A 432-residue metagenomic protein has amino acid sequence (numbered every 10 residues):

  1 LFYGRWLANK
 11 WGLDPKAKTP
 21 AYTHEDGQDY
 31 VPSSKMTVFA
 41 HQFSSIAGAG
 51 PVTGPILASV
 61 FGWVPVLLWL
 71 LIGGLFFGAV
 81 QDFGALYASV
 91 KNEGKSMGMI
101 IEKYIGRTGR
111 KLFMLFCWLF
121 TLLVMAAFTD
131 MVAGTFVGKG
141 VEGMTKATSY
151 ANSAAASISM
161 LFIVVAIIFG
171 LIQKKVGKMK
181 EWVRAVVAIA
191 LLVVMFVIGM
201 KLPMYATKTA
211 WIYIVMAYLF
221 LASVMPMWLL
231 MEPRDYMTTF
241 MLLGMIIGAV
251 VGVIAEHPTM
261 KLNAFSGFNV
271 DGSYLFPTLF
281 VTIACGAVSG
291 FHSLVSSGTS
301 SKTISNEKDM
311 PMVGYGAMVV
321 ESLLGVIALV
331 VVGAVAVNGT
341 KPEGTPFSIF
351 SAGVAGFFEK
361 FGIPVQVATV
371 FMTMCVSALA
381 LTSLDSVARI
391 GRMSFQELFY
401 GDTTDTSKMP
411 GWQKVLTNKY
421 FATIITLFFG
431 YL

Functional and structural regions predicted by a protein language model:
L1, A58-A88, G98, A154-F162 (+2 more regions): Extracellular loop-to-transmembrane helix junctions
L1-P20, Q42, I72-G98, K174 (+2 more regions): Juxtamembrane transmembrane-helix boundary signature
F2-V52, T239: Membrane-interface "cap" regions at the ends of multi-pass membrane proteins
S34-G50, K208-M225, M237, G248-P258 (+5 more regions): Hydrophobic, membrane-embedded alpha-helices of multi-pass small-molecule transporters
A49-I56, G73-L75, Q81, A85 (+4 more regions): Membrane-helix boundary/coupling elements in multi-pass transport proteins
R107-L122, G316-S322, Q366-A368, E397-L432: Loop-to-transmembrane helix boundary motifs in multi-pass membrane proteins
G170-K175, A190-Y213, L221-S223, L243-G267 (+1 more regions): Hydrophobic alpha-helical segments and their helix-loop junctions in multi-pass secondary transporters
V253-G267, V319-G353, L381, S386: Extracellular/periplasmic helix-exit of transmembrane alpha-helices
